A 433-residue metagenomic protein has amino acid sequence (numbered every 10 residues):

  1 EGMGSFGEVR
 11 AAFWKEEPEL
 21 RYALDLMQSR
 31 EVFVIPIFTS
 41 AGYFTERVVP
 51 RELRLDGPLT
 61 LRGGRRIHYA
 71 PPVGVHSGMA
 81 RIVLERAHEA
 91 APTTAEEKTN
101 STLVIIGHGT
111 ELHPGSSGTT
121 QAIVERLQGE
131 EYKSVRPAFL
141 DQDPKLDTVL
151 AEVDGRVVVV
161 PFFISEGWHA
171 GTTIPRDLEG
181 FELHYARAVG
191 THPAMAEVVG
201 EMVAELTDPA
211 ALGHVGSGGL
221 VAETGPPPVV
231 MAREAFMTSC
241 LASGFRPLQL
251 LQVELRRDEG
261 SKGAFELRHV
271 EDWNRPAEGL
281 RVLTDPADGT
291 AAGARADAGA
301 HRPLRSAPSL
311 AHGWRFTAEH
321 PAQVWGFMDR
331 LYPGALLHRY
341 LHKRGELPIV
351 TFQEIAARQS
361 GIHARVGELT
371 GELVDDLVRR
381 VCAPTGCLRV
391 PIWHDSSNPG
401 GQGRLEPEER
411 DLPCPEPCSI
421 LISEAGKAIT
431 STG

Functional and structural regions predicted by a protein language model:
E1-T224: Active-site-proximal alpha-helix that buttresses catalytic centers in soluble enzyme cores
K98, P209-G433: Haloarchaeal acidic low-complexity proteome signature biased toward cell-envelope/secretome components but also
